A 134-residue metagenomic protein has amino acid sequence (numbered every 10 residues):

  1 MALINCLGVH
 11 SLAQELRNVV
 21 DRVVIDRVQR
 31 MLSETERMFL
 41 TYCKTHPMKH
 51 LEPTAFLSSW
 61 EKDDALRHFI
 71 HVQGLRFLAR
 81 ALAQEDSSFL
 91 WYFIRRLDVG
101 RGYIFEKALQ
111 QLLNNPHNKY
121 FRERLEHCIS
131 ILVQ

Functional and structural regions predicted by a protein language model:
M1-Q134: General marker for long, soluble alpha-helical cores
